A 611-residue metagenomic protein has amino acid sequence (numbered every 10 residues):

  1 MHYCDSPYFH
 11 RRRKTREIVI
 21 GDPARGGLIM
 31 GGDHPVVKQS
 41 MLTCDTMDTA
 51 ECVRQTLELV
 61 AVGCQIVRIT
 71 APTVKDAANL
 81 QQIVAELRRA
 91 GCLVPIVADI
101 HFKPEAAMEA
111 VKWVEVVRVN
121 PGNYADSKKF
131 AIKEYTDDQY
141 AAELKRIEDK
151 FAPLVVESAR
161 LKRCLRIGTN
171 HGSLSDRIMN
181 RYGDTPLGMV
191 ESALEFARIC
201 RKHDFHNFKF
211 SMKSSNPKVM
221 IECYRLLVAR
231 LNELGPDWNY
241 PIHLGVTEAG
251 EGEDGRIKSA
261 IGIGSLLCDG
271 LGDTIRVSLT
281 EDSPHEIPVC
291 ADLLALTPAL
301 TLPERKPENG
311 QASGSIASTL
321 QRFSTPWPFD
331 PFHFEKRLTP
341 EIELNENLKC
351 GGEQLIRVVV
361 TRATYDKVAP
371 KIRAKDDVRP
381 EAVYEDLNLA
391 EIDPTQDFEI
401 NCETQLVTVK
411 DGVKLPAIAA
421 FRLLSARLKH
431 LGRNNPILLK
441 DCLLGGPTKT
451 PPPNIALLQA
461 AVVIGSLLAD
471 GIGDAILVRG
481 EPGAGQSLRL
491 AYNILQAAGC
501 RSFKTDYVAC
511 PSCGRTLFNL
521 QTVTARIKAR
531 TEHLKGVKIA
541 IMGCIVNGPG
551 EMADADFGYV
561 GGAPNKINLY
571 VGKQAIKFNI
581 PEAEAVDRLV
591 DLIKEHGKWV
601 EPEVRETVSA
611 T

Functional and structural regions predicted by a protein language model:
M1-M41, T46, V155, A159-L161 (+5 more regions): N-terminal amphipathic alpha-helix/helix-capping segment at the start of soluble metabolic enzymes
K14, D33-E51, P95-K103, I178-V190 (+3 more regions): Active-site mouth loops of central-metabolism enzymes
V36-L42, V67-I69, I96-I100, V117-V119 (+12 more regions): Hydrophobic faces of well-ordered beta-strands that scaffold small-molecule active sites in alpha/beta enzyme cores
M41-T43, V62-L87, P121-Q139, F208-P217 (+1 more regions): Glycine-rich, proline-tolerant flexible connector loops at the mouths of alpha/beta enzymes
G63, R88, V111-V117, L231-N232 (+4 more regions): Glycine-enriched alpha-helix->loop->beta-strand junction motifs that scaffold or abut catalytic
A71-W113, D366-P370: N-terminal active-site wall of soluble small-molecule enzyme domains
L93-A131, D137-E157, K162: Hydrophobic or amphipathic alpha-helical targeting/insertion segments
Y135-F151, V155-V156, I178-N345, N401-I541: Catalytic alpha/beta core domains of metabolic enzymes, predominantly
